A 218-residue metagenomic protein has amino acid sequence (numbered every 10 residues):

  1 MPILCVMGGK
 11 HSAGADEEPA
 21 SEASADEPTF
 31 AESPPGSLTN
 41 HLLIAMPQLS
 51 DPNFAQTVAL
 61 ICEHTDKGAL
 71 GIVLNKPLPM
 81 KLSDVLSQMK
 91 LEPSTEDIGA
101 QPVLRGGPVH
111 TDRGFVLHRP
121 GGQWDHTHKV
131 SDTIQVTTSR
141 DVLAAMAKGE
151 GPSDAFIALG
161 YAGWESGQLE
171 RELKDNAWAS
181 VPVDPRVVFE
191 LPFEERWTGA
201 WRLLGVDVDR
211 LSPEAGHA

Functional and structural regions predicted by a protein language model:
P2-A218: A short aromatic-anchored loop/beta-hairpin motif
